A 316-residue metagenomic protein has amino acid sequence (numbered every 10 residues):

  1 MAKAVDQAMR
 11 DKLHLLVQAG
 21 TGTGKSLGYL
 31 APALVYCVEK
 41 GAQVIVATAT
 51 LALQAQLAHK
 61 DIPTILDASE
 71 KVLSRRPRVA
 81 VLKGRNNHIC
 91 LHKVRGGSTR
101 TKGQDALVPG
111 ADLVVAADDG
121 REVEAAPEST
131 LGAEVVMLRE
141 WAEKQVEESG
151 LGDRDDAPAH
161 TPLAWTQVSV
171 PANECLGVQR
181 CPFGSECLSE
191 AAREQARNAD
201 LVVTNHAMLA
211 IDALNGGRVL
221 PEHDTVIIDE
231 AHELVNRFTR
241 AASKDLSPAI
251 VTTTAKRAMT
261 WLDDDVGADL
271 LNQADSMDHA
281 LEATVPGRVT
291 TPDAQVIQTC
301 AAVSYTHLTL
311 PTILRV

Functional and structural regions predicted by a protein language model:
M1-L16: Conserved pre-motif I regulatory segment
K12-Y29: Walker A/P-loop
H14-L16, Q43-I45, L201, T225: Residue-level preference for the first positions of well-ordered beta-strands
L27-K40, P63: Walker A/P-loop NTP-binding motif
K40-Q43, A47-D200, E282: A substrate-engagement module of RecA-like helicase motors
A55, P182-L201, H206-A301: Signature of the SF2 helicase/ATPase Hel1-core->accessory helical subdomain module
T306-T312: Conserved small/polar residues in nucleotide/adenosyl-binding loops
